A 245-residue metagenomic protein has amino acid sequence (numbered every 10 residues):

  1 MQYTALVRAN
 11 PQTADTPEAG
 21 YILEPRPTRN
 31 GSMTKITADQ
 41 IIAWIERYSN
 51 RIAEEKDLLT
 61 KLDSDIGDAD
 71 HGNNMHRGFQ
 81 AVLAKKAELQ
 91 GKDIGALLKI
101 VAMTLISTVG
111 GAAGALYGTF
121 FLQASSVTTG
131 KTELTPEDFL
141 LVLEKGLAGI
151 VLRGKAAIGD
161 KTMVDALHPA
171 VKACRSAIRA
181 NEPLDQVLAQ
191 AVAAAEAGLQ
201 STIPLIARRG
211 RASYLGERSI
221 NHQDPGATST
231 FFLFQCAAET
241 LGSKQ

Functional and structural regions predicted by a protein language model:
M1-L6, Y21, R29-Q245: N-terminal loops that bind phosphate or other acidic moieties and the adjacent beta-alpha structural core
A5-A9, A14-A19, E24: Acidic, Ala/Val/Gly-enriched low-complexity intrinsically disordered segments
